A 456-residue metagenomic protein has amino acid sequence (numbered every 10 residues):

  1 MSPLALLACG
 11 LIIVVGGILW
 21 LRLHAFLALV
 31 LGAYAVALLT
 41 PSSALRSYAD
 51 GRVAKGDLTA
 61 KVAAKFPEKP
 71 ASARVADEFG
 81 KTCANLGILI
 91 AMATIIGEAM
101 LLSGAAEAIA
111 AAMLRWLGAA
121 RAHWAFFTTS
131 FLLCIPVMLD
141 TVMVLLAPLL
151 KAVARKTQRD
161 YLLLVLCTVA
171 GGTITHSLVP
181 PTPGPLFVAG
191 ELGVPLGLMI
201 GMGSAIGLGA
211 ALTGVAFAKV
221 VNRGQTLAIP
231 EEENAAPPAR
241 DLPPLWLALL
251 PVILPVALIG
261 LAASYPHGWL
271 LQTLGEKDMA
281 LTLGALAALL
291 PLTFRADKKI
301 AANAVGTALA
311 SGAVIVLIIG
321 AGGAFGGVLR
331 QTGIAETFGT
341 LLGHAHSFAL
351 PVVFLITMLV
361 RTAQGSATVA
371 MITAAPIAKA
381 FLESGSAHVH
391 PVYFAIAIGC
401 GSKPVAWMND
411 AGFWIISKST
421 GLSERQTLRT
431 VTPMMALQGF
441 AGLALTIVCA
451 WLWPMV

Functional and structural regions predicted by a protein language model:
M1-L4, T40, G201-N303, P454-M455: Long, contiguous bundles of hydrophobic transmembrane helices that form the permeation core of multi-pass
M1-P3, W20, S72-A84, G193-A205 (+4 more regions): Interfacial loop-to-helix junctions that mark the boundaries of transmembrane helices in multi-pass membrane
S2-A5, G80-G87, M113-F127, K156-L164 (+5 more regions): Membrane-interfacial loop-to-helix junctions in multi-pass transporters
L4-V15, L23-A44, G51-T59, G87-A93 (+3 more regions): Hydrophobic mid-bilayer segments of alpha-helices in multi-pass membrane transport proteins, especially secondary
D57-E107, F131, E276-I334, L350 (+1 more regions): Core transmembrane alpha-helical segments of multi-pass membrane transporters/permeases
G87-A93, W116-L149, T173, I319-G322 (+2 more regions): Hydrophobic alpha-helical transmembrane segments of multi-pass integral membrane proteins, predominantly secondary
A120, G207, A349-V456: C-terminal transmembrane helix pair
A152-I253, F413-C449: Membrane-core helix-loop-helix motifs of multi-pass transport proteins
